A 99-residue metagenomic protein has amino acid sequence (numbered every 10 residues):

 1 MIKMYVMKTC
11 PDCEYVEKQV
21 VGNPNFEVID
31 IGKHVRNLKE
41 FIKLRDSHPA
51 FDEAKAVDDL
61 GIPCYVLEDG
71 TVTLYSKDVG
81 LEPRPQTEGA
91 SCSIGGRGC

Functional and structural regions predicted by a protein language model:
M1-I31: Local sequence-structure signature of Cys/Sec-based thiol-disulfide redox active-site neighborhoods
K3, R36-N37, K77-V79: N-terminal non-globular leader segments, chiefly Sec-dependent signal peptides
V16, N37-E40, G61: Amphipathic alpha-helical interface surfaces
K18-V20, K43, G80: Short, glycine/charged-enriched secondary-structure capping and boundary segments
N25-S47: Thiol-based oxidoreductase modules, predominantly thioredoxin-like and allied folds used for disulfide exchange
S47-D58: Short, internal strand/loop/helix patches that form the active-site neighborhood or redox-interaction surface
V57-V66, T71-C99: Non-globular targeting/processing and membrane-anchoring segments
